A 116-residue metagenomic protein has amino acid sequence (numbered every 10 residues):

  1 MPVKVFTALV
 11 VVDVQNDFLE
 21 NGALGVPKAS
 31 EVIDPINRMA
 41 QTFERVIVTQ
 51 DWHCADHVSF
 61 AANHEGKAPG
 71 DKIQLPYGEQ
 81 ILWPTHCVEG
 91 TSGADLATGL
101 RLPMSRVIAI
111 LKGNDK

Functional and structural regions predicted by a protein language model:
M1-D115: Active-site acidic carboxylates
